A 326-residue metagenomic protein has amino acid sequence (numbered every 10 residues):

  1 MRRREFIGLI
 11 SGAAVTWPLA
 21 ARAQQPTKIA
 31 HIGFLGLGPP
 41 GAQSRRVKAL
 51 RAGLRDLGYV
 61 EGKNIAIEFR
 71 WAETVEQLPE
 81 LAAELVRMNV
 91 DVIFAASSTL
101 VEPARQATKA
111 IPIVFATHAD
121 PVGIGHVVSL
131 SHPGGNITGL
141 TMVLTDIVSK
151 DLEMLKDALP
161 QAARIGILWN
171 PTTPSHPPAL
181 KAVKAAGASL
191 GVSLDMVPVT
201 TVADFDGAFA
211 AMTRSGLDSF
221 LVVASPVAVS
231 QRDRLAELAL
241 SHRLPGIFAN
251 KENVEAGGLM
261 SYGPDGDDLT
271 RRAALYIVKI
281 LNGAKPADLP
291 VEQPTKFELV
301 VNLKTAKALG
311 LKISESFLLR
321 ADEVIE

Functional and structural regions predicted by a protein language model:
M1-E326: Short hydrophobic alpha-helices and adjacent helix-cap/hinge residues
